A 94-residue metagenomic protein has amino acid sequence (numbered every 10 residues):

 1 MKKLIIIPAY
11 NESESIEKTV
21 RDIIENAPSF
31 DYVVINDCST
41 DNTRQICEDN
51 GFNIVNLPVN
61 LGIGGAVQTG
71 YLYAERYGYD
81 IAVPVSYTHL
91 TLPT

Functional and structural regions predicted by a protein language model:
K2-L4: Cell-envelope/extracellular polymer assembly enzymes that use nucleotide-activated donors
A9, I35-D37, L57: Conserved sequence signature across two-component system core domains
E12-E25: Short, well-formed alpha-helical segments that are part of the catalytic scaffolds of diverse glycosyltransferases
N36-R44: A conserved acidic beta->alpha catalytic loop
Q45-R76: Conserved donor nucleotide-binding strand/loop of the catalytic core
Y79-Y87: Short beta-strand-to-loop acidic/aromatic patch adjacent to the donor-nucleotide binding site
T88-T94: Conserved small/polar residues in nucleotide/adenosyl-binding loops
